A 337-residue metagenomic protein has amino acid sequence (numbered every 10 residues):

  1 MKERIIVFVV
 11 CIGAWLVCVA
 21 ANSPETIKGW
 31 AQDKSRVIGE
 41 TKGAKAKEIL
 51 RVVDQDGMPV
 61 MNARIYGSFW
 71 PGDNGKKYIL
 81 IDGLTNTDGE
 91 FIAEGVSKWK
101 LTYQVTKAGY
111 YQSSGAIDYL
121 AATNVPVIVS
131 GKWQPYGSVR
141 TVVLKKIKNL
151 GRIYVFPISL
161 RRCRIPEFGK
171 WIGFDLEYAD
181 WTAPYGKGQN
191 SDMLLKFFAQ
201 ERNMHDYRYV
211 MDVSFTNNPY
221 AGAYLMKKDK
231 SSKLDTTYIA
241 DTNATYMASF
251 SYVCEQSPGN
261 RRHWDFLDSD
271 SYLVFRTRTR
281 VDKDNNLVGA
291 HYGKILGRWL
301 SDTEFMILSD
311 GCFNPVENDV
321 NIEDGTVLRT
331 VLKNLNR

Functional and structural regions predicted by a protein language model:
F8-W15: Bacterial N-terminal signal peptides
A20-M58: Beta-strand-rich domain onsets/edges
E40-G43, P126-I158: Conserved "repeat-terminator" motif of extracellular CCP/Sushi domains
A46-G57, I65, G89-F91, T141-V142 (+1 more regions): A short, amphipathic beta-strand motif
P59-V60, P71-G95: Short, acidic Ser/Thr/Gly-rich low-complexity loop/linker segments typical of extracellular and cell-surface proteins
A63-W70, D118: Hydrophobic beta-strand segments
D73, V96-I128: A short, solvent-exposed loop/turn motif at the edges and junctions of modular extracellular/periplasmic domains
K145-K283, G311-N321, V327-R337: A domain-level signal for the mature, folded cores of soluble proteins
